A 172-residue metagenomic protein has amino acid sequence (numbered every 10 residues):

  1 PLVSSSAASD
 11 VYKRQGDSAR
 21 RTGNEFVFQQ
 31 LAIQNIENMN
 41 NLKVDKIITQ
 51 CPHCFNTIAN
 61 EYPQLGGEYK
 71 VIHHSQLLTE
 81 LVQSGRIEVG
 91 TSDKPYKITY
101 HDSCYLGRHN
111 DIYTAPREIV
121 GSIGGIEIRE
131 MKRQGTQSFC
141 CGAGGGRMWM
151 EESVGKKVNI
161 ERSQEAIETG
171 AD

Functional and structural regions predicted by a protein language model:
P1-A8, Y12: Single conserved hydrophobic/aromatic residue that forms the stacking wall/gate of nucleotide- or nucleobase-binding
V3, I48-T49: Short beta-strand scaffold positions
R14, N56-N60, A115, C140: Phosphate- and divalent-cation-binding pockets in alpha/beta enzyme and binding domains that engage nucleotide-derived
R14-E25, F139-W149: N-terminal beta-loop-helix "entrance" segment that forms/cooperates in small-molecule cofactor or anionic ligand
E25-Q34: Conserved nucleotide-cofactor-binding alpha/beta core module
V44: Long C-terminal interaction/binding lobes of large macromolecular proteins
Q50-H53, S75: Helix N-cap/beta->alpha junction signal
V82-D172: Redox cofactor-anchoring modules in respiratory/redox and cofactor-processing assemblies
